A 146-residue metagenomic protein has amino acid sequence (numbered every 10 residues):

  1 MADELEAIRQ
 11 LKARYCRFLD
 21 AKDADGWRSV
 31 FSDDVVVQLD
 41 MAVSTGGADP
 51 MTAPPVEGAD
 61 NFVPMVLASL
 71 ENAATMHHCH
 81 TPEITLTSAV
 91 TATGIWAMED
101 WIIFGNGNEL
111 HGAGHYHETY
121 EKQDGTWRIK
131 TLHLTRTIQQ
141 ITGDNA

Functional and structural regions predicted by a protein language model:
M1, L5-R9, D40-M41, M65 (+3 more regions): Hydrophobic, well-ordered secondary-structure segments that either form specific early membrane-associated helices used
M1-D33: Short, low-complexity N-terminal intrinsically disordered segments enriched in polar/charged residues
A2, T52-V56, G107: Charge-dense, low-complexity intrinsically disordered segments
L19, F31-S32, L39, M98-D100 (+1 more regions): Short beta-strand segments enriched in hydrophobic/aromatic residues within well-folded beta-rich domains
D25-A97: A solvent-exposed, acidic/Ser-Thr-rich amphipathic alpha-helical stretch
L70-A146: A beta-strand edge to alpha-helix "cap/lid" segment located at domain peripheries
